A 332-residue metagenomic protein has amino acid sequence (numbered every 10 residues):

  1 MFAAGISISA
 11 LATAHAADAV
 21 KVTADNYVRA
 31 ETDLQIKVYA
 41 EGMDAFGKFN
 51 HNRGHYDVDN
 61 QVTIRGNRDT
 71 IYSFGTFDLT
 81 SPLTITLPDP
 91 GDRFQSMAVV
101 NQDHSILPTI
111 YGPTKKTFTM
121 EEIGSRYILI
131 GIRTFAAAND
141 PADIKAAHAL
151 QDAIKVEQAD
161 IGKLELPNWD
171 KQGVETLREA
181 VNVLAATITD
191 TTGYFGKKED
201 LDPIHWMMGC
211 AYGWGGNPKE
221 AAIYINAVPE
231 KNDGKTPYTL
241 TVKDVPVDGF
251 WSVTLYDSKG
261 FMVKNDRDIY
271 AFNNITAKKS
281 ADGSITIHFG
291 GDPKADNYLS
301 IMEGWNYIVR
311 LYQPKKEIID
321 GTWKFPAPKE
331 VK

Functional and structural regions predicted by a protein language model:
M1-H15: Gram-negative bacterial Sec-dependent N-terminal signal peptides
H15-K332: A compositional/structural signature for long, glycine/proline-rich flexible linkers and loops on extracytoplasmic
